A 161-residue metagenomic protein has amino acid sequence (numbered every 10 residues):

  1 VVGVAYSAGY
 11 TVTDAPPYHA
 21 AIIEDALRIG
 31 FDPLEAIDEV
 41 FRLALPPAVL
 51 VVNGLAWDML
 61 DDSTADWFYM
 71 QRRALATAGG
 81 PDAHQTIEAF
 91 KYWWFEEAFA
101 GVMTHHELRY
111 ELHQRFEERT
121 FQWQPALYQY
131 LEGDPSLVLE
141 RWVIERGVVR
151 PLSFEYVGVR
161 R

Functional and structural regions predicted by a protein language model:
V1-A5: Conserved SAM-binding motif I beta-strand of class I
Y10-P16: Short conserved loop adjoining the S-adenosyl-L-methionine
I22: A conserved beta-strand element that flanks and buttresses the S-adenosyl-L-methionine
D25-G30: A short His-aromatic
L34-V49: A short glycine-rich, Lys/Arg-flanked "PGG" loop and its adjoining helix->strand segment in the class I
V49-D82: Conserved class I S-adenosyl-L-methionine
E96-P125: Short alpha-helix
R115-R161: C-terminal lobe and adjacent flexible extensions of AdoMet/dcAdoMet transferase-like proteins
